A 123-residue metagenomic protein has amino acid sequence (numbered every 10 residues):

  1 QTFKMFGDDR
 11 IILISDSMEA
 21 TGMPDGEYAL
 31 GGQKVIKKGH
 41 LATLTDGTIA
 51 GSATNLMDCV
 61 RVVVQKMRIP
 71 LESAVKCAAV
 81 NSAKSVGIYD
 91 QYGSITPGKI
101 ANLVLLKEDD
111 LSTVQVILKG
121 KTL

Functional and structural regions predicted by a protein language model:
T2-L106: His/Asp/Glu-enriched, well-ordered alpha-helical/loop segment that forms or immediately abuts the divalent-metal
A20, S112, L123: Flexible, glycine-rich phosphate/dinucleotide-binding loops and adjacent beta-alpha linkers at cofactor/substrate
D110-V116: Short, Lys/Arg- and Gly-enriched loop/turn segments at beta-strand edges
K119-K121: Glycine-centered positions in the ABC transporter ATPase nucleotide-binding domain
